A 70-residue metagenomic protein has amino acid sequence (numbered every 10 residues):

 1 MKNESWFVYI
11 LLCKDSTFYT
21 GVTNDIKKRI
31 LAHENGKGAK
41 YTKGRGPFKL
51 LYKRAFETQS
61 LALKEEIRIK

Functional and structural regions predicted by a protein language model:
M1-A39, F48-K53, L61-K70: GIY-YIG nuclease catalytic motif and its immediate N-terminal context
Y41-K43: Short, glycine- and small/hydrophobic-rich beta-strand elements in well-ordered beta-sheets
